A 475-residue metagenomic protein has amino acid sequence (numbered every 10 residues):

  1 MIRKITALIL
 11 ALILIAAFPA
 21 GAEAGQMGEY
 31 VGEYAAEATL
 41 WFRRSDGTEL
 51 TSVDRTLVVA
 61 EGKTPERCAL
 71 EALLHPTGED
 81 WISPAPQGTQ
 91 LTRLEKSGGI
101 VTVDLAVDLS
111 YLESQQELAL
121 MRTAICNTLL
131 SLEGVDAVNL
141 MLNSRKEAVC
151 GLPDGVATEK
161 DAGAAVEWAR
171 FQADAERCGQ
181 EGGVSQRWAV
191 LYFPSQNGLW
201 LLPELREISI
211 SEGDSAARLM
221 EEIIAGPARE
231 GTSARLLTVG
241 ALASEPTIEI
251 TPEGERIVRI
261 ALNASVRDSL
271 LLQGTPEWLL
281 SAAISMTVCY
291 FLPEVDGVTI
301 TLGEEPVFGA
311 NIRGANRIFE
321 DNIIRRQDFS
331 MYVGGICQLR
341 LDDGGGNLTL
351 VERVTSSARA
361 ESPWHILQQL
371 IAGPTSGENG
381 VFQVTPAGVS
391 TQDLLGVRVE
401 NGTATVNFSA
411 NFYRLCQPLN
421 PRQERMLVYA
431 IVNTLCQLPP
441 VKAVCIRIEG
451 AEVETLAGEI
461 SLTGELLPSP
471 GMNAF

Functional and structural regions predicted by a protein language model:
R3-I9, L14-F475: Bimodal "functional hotspot" detector
